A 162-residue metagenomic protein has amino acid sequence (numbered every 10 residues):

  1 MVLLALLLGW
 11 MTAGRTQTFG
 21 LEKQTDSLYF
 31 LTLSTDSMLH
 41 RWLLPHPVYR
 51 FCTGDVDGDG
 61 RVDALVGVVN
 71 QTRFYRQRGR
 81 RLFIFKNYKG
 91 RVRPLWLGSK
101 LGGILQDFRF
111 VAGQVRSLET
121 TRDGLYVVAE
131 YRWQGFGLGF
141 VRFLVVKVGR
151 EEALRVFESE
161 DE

Functional and structural regions predicted by a protein language model:
M1-G9: Bacterial N-terminal signal peptides
L8-E162: Beta-propeller-forming repeat regions
